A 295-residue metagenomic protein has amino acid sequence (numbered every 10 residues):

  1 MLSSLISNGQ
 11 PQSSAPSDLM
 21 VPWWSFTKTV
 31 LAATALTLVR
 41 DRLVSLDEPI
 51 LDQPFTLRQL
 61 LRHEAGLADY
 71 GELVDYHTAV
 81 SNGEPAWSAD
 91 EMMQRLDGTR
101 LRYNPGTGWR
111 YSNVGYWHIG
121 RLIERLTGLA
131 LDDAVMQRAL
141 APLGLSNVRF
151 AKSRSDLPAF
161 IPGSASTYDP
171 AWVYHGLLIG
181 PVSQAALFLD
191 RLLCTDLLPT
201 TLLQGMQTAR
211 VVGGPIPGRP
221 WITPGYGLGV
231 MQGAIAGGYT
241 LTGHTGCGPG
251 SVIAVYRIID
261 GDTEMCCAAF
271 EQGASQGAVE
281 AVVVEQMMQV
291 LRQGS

Functional and structural regions predicted by a protein language model:
M1-P22, L129, S166-S295: Catalytic loop of the DD-peptidase/beta-lactamase superfamily, centered on the K-T-G motif and neighboring
M1-Q10, H77-N104, L129-P162: Short, charged, amphipathic alpha-helices and their helix-cap/turn boundaries
Q10-P11, T37-F55, L126-R154, P199-Q204: Short, well-structured active-site flanking segments
A15-Y111: Active-site-proximal loop and beta-strand segments within enzyme catalytic domains
W24-V44, L60, L96-D97, R110-A139 (+2 more regions): Alpha-helical scaffold elements that line and support the substrate/ligand-binding pocket of soluble hydrolases
E48-I50, L57-A65, D69-E84, V135-A141 (+3 more regions): Histidine- and aromatic-rich ligand-binding microenvironments
R62-E72, P142-A151, V211-G218: Secretory-pathway/luminal and periplasmic proteins that interact with or process carbohydrate-rich
N104-G108, R121-L126, H175-G176, P217: Short helix-to-loop capping/linker segments positioned immediately adjacent to catalytic or ligand/cofactor-binding
